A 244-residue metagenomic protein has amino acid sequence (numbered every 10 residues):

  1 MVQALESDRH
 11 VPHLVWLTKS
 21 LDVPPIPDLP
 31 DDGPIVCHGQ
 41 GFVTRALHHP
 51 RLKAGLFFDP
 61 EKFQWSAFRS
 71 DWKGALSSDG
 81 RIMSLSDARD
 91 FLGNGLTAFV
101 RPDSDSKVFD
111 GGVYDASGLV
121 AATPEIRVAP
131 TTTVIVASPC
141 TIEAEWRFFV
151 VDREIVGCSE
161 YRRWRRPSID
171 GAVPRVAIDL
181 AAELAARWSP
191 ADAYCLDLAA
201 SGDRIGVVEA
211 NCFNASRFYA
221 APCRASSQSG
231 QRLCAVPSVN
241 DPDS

Functional and structural regions predicted by a protein language model:
M1-D8, H13-A186: Active-site nucleotide/adenylate-binding loops and adjacent lid/helix of ATP-dependent enzymes
C37, C140, C158, C195 (+3 more regions): Generic recognition of cysteine residues
F99, I155, C195, V207-E209: Short hydrophobic-acidic sequence motifs that mark active-site Asp/Glu residues
S104, C140, A200, C212-N214: Short, flexible loop/turn elements at secondary-structure junctions
F148, L196-L198, A210: A structural signal for short, well-ordered beta-strand segments
V150, G157, D203-F218: A short beta-strand motif that forms the metal-chelation/ATP-contact edge of phosphoryl-transfer active sites
S159-R204, S226-S238: A long amphipathic alpha-helix within ATP-dependent nucleotide-binding catalytic cores
N214-S244: Alpha-helical oligomerization segments
